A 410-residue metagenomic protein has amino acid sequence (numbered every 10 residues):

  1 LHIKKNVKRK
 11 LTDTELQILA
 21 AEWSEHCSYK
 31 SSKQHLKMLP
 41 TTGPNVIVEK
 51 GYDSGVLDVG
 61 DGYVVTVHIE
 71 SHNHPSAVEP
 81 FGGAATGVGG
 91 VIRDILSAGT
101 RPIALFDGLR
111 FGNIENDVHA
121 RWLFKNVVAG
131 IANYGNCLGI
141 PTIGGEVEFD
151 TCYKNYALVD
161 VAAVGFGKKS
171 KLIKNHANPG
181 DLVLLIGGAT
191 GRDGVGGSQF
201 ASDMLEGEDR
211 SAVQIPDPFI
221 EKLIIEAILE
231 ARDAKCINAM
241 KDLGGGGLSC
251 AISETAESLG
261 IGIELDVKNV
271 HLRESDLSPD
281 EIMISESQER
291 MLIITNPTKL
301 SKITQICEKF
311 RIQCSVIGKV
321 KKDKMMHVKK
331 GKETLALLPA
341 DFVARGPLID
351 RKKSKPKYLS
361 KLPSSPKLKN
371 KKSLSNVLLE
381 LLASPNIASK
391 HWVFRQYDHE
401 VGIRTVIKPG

Functional and structural regions predicted by a protein language model:
L1-G410: Glycine/proline-enriched, intrinsically flexible loops and inter-domain linkers
